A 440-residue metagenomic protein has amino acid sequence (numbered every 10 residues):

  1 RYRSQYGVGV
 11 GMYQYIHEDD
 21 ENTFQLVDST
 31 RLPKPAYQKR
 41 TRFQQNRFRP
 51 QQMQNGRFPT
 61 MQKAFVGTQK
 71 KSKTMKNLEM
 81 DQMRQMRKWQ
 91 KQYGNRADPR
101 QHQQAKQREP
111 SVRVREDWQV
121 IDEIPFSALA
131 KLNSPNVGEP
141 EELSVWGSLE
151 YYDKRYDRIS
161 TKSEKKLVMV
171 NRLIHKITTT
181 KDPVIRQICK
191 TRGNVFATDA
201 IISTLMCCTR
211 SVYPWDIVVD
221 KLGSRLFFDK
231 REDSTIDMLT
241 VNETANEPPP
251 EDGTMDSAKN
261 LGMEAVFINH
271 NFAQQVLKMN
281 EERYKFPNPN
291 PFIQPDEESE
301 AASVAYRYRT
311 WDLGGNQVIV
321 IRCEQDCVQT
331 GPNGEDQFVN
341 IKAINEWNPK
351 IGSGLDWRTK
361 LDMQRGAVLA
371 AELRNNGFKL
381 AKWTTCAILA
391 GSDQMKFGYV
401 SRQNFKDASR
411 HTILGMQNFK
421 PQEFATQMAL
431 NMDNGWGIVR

Functional and structural regions predicted by a protein language model:
R1-Y306: An acidic, glycine-rich, mixed-charge low-complexity segment common to nucleic-acid enzymes
D199-A200, V212-Y213, D220-I438: Active-site-proximal segments of catalytic enzyme domains that coordinate small-molecule cofactors or metal ions
